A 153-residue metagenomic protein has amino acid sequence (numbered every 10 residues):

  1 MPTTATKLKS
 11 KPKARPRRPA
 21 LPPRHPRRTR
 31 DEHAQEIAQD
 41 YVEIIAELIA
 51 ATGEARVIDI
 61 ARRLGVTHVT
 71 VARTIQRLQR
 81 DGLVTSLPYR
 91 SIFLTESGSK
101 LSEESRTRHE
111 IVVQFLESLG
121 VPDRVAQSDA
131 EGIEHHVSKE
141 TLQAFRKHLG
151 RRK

Functional and structural regions predicted by a protein language model:
M1-R18, S128-K153: C-terminal regulatory/oligomerization modules of transcriptional regulators
R24, R28-V66: N-terminal helix-turn-helix DNA-binding core of bacterial DNA-binding proteins
I37-D40, R56, S97, R108 (+1 more regions): N-terminal positioning helix adjacent to the helix-turn-helix/winged-helix DNA-binding module
I44, T74-R77, L83, S97 (+3 more regions): Residue-level recognition of specific faces of alpha-helices
A55-I92: Canonical helix-turn-helix DNA-binding module
R63, L101, S118: Residues within the alpha-helical elements of helix-turn-helix
R90-H109: Basic, amphipathic "hinge/linker" alpha-helix immediately C-terminal to the N-terminal HTH DNA-binding motif
S105-E140: Arg/Lys-rich, alpha-helical DNA-contact motif
